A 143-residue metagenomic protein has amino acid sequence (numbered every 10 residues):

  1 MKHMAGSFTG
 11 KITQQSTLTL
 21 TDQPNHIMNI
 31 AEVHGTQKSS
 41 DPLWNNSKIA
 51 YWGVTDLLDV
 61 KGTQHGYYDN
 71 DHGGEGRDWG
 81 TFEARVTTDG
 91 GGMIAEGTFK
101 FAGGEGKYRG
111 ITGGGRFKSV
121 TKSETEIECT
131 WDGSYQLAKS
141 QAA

Functional and structural regions predicted by a protein language model:
M1-A143: Beta-strand-enriched cores of mature, soluble protein domains
